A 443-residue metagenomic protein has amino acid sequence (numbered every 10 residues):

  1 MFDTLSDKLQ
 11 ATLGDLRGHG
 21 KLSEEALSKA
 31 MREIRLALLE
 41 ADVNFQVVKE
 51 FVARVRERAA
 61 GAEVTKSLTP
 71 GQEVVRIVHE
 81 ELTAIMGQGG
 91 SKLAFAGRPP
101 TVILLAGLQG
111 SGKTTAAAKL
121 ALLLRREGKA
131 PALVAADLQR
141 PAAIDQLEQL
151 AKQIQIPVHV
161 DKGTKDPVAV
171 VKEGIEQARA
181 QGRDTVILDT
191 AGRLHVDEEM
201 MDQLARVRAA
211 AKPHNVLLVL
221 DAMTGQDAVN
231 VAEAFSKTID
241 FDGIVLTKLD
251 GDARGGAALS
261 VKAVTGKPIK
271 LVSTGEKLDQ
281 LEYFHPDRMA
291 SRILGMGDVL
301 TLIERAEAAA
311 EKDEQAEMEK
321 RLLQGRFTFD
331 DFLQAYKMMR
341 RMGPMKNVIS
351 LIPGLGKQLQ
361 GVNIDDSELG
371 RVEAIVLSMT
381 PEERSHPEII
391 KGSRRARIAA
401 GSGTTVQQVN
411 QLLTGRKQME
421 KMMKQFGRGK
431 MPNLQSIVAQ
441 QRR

Functional and structural regions predicted by a protein language model:
M1, D15, A37, V47 (+16 more regions): Residue-level recognition of specific faces of alpha-helices
M1, H19, A26, K66-S67 (+17 more regions): Replace "in large, NTP-powered and nucleic-acid-processing enzymes" with "in large, NTP-powered factors and other
F2-H19, T190, R288-R443: Long amphipathic alpha-helical segments used for membrane anchoring, targeting, substrate engagement, or oligomerization
D3-L138, A143-T190: Primarily NTPase-proximal linker/entry elements flanking Walker-type ATP/GTP-binding cores
L16, D42-N44, V78, L108 (+9 more regions): Residue-level signature of catalytic and energy-coupling elements of molecular machines, predominantly ATP/GTP-dependent
E127-A132, I154-V158, D184-V186, A211-V216 (+2 more regions): Short, surface-exposed connector motifs at secondary-structure boundaries
A135, K162, L188, V219-L220 (+3 more regions): Small/polar loops that bind or transfer phosphate-bearing groups
V171-I175, R179, R183, H195 (+2 more regions): Conserved phosphate-handling catalytic cores of large alpha/beta enzymes
